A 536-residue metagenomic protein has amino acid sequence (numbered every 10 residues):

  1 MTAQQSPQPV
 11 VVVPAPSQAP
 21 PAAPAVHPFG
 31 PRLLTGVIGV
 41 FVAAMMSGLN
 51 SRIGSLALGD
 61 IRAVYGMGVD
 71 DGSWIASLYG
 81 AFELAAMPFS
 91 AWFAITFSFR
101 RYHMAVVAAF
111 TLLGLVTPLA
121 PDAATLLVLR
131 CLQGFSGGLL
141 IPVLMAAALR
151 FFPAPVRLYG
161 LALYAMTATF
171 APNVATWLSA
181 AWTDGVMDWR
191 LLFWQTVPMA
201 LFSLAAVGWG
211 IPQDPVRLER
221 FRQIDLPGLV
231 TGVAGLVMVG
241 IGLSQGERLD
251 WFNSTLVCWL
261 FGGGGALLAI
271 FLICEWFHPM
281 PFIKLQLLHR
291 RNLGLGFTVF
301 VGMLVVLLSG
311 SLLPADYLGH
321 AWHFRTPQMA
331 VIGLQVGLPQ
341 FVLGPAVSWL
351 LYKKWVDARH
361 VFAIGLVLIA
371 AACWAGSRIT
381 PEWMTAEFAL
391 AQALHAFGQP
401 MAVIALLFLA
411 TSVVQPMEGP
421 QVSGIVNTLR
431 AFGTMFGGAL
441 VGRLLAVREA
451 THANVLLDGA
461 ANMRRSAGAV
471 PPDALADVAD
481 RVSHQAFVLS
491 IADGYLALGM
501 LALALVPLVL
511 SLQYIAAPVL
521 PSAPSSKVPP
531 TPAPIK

Functional and structural regions predicted by a protein language model:
T2-L49, A63: Cytosolic juxtamembrane N-terminal segment immediately preceding the first transmembrane helix of multi-pass
A19-A22, V413, I425-K536: Hydrophobic transmembrane architecture of multi-pass small-molecule transporters
L33-L49, G54-L56, V69-D70, I75-A76 (+5 more regions): 12-transmembrane solute porter fold
A57-A85: Extracellular/periplasmic helix-loop-helix junction of adjacent transmembrane segments in MFS-like secondary
I61-R62, F93-A94, L178-M187, L243 (+4 more regions): Interfacial helix-cap and linker-helix signal at transmembrane-aqueous boundaries of multi-pass secondary transporters
S77-A91, I141-M145, L334-V347: Central cavity-lining transmembrane alpha-helices of secondary-active solute carriers, predominantly the Major
M87-G228: Helix-loop-helix hairpins in multi-pass membrane proteins, especially solute transporters
A180, D184-T298, V306: Hydrophobic transmembrane-helix bundles of small-molecule transporters
